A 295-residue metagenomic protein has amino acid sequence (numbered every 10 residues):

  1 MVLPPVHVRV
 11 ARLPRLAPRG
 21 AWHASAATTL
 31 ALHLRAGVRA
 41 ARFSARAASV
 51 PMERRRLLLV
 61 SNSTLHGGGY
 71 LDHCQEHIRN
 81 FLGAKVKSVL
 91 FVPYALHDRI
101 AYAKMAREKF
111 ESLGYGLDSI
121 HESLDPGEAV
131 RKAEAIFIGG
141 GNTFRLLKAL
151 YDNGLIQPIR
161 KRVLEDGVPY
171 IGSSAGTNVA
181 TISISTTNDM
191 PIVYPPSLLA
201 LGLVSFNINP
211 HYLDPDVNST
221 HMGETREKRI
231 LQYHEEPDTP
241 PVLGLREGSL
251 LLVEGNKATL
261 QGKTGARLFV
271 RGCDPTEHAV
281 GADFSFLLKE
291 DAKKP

Functional and structural regions predicted by a protein language model:
M1-H33: N-terminal chloroplast transit peptides
V2, A48-K85, H97-K104, E108 (+2 more regions): C-terminal and late-domain segments of enzyme folds
S63, G141-F144, G176, L213: Short glycine-rich anion-binding loops that position phosphate/pyrophosphate groups of nucleotides and phosphorylated
L90-P93, I208: Short internal beta-strands
V92-P93, H97-T143: A glycine-rich, hydrophobic loop/mini-helix early in the fold
F137-G140, V163-S183: Catalytic nucleophile loop
T143-N153, S219: Glycine/threonine-rich flexible loop motifs
N153-G167: Catalytic-core regions built around general acid/base machinery
